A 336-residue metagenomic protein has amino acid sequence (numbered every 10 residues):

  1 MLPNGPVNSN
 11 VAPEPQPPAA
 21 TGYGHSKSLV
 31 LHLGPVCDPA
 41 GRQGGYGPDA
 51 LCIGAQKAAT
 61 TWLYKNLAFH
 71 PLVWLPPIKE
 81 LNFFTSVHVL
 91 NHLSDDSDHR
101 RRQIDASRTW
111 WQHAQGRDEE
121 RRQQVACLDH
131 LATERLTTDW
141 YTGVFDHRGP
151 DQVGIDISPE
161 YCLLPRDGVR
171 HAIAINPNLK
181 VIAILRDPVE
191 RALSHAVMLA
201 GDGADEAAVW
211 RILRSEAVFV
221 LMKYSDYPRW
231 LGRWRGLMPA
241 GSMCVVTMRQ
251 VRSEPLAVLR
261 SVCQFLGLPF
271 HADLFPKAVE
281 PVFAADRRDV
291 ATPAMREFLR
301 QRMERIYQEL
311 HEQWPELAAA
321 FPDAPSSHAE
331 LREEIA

Functional and structural regions predicted by a protein language model:
M1-D139, V144-Q152, I157-S158, A200 (+3 more regions): PAPS-dependent sulfotransferase catalytic core
L2, I78-K79, S86, N178 (+4 more regions): The conserved 3'-phosphoadenosine-5'-phosphosulfate
S86-L90, D95-D96, G168, L193-V197 (+1 more regions): Short aromatic-enriched loop/helix-cap "lid" or pocket-rim segments at secondary-structure transitions that line
V125-D129, D156-Y161, W210-M222, F283-E297: Surface-exposed cleft-lining segments at the edges of enzyme active sites
H130-R135, Y161-P165, L221-M222, Q250-E254: Acidic-and-aromatic substrate-binding clefts and catalytic sites of carbohydrate-active enzymes
T138-T142, V169, L231-G232, Y307: Generic structural signal for well-ordered alpha-helices, preferentially at hydrophobic/aromatic core positions
D151, I157-I175, K223, Y227-L231: Active-site periphery "cap/insert" segments of enzyme catalytic domains
I175-H195: Conserved phosphate-donor/acceptor-positioning beta-strand/loop module used by diverse small-molecule
